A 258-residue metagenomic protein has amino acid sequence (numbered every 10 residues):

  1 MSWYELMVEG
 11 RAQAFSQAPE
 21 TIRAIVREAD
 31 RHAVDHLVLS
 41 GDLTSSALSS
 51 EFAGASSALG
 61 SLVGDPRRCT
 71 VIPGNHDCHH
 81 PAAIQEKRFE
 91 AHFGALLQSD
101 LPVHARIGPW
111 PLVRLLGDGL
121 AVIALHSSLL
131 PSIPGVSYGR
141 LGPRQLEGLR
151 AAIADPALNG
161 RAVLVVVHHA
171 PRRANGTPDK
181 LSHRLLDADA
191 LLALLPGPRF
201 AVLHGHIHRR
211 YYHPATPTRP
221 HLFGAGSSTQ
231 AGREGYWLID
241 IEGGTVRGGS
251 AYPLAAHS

Functional and structural regions predicted by a protein language model:
M1-F52: N-terminal active-site segment of His-dependent metallophosphoesterases
G10, S132-R140, P156-R199: Active-site-proximal segments of metal-dependent phosphoesterases and phosphodiesterases across multiple
A33-V34, P66, D118, L158-A162 (+2 more regions): A general structural motif
H36-G41, R68-N75, H126, L164-V167 (+2 more regions): Active-site neighborhood of phospho(di)ester-bond hydrolases with catalytic His/Asp-centered motifs
S45-L48, P73-A83, L130-G135, H169-A174 (+2 more regions): Active-site environment of divalent metal-dependent phosphoester hydrolases
G54-G148, A190-A193, T216-L222, L238: Extended active-site neighborhood of metal-dependent phosphoesterases/phosphodiesterases
T177-T245: Conserved beta-sheet core of the metallophosphoesterase superfamily
E242-S258: A short C-terminal boundary segment appended to hydrolase-like catalytic domains
